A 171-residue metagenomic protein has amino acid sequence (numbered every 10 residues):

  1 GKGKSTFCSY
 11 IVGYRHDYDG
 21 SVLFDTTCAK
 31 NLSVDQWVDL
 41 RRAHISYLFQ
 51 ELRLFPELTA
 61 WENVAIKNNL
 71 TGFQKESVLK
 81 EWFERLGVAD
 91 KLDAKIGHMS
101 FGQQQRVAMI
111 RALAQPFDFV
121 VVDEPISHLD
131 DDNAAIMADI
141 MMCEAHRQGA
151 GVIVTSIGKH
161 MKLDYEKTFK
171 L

Functional and structural regions predicted by a protein language model:
V12: Helix-to-loop junction immediately C-terminal to a conserved catalytic motif
G20-A29: Conserved ABC transporter NBD signature motif
A29-S46: ABC ATPase NBD coupling module
L58-A65: Short coil-to-helix segment of the ABC ATPase nucleotide-binding domain corresponding to the Q-loop/switch region
E76-K91: Conserved ABC ATPase "signature" region
K95-Q103: Conserved ABC ATPase signature
V120-E124: Catalytic Walker B motif of ABC-type/P-loop ATPase nucleotide-binding domains
